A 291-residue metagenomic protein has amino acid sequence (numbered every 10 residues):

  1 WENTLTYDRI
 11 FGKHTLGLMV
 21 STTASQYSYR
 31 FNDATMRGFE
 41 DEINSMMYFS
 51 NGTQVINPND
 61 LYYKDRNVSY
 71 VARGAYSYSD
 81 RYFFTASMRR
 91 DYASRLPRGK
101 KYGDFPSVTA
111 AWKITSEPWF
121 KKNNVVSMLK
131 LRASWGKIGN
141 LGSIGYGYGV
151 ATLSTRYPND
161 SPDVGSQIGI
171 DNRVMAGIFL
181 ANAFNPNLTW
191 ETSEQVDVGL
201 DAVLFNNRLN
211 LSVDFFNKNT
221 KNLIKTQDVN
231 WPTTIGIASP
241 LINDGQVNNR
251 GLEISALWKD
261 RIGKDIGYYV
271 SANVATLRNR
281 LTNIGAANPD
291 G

Functional and structural regions predicted by a protein language model:
W1-G291: Extracellular/periplasmic, surface-exposed regions of secreted and cell-surface proteins
